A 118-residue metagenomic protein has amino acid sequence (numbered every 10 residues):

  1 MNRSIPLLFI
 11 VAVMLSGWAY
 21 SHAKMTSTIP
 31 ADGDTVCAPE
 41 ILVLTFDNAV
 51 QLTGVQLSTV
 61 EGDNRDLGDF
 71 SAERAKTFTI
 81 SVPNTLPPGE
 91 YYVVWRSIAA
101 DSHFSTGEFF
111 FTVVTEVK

Functional and structural regions predicted by a protein language model:
M1-F9: Positively charged n-region of N-terminal signal peptides that target proteins for export
I5, I29, E40, E108: Solvent-exposed, flexible loop/coil residues
S16-W18: N-terminal signal peptide c-region/cleavage motif recognized by signal peptidases
Y20-C37: N-terminal edge beta-strand
D34, I41-K118: Acidic, low-complexity Ser/Thr/Gly/Pro-rich repeat segments typical of extracellular/periplasmic and surface-exposed
